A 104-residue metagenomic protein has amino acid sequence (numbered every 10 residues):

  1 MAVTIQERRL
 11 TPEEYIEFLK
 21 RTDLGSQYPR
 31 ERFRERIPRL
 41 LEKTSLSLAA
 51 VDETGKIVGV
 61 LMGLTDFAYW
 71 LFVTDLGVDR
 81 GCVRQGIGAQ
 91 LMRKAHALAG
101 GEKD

Functional and structural regions predicted by a protein language model:
M1-R30, T54: Short amphipathic alpha-helix that is part of the acyltransferase structural core
E7, P38-L40, A97: Short secondary-structure boundary/capping segments
R32-I37: Short, basic/aromatic recognition patches
P38-A49: A short helix-loop-beta-strand connector motif used in the catalytic cores of GNAT acetyltransferases and, in some
A49, K56-L64, W70-F72, G77: Conserved beta-strand in the GNAT
V78, R84-A97: Conserved acetyl-CoA-binding loop-helix of GNAT-fold acetyltransferases
G100-D104: Short, intrinsically disordered, charge-balanced linker/junction segments flanking boundaries in proteins
